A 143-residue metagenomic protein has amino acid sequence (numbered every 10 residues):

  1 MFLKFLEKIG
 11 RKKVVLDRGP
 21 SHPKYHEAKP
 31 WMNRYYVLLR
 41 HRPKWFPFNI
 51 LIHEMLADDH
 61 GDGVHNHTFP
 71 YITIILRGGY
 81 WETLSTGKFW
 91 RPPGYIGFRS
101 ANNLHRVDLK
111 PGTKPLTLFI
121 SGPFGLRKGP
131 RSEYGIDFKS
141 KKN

Functional and structural regions predicted by a protein language model:
M1-N49: A short, N-terminal "cap"/entry segment at the start of jelly-roll beta-barrel domains of the cupin/DSBH fold
P43-F46, Y71, T83, P93 (+1 more regions): Beta-sandwich/jelly-roll carbohydrate-recognition scaffolds of carbohydrate-active enzymes
N49-H67, A101-N102: Conserved short histidine dyad/triad with adjacent acidic residue
A57-D58, Y80-W81, N103-H105, G122-L126: Short, solvent-exposed loop/turn segments at secondary-structure junctions
N66-W81: Short, conserved beta-strand element in jelly-roll/cupin
T83-R106: Short acidic-glycine-tyrosine-enriched beta hairpin
F98, G112-G129: A short hydrophobic beta-strand segment most commonly corresponding to one strand of the jelly-roll/cupin
G125-N143: Active-site or metal-binding loop neighborhoods of secreted/extracellular toxin and effector enzymes
